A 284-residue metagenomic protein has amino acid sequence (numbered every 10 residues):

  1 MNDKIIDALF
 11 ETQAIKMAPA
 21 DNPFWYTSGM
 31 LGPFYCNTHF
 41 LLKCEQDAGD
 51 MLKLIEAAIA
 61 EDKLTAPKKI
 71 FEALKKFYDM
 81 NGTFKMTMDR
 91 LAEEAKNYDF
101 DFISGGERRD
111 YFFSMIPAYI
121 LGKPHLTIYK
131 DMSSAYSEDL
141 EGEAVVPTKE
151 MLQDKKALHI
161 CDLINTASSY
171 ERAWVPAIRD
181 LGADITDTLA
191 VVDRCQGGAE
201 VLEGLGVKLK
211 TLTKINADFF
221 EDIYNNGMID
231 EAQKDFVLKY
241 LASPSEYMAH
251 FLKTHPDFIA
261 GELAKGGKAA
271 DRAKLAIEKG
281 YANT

Functional and structural regions predicted by a protein language model:
M1-C161, N165-T284: PRPP-associated nucleotide enzymes
